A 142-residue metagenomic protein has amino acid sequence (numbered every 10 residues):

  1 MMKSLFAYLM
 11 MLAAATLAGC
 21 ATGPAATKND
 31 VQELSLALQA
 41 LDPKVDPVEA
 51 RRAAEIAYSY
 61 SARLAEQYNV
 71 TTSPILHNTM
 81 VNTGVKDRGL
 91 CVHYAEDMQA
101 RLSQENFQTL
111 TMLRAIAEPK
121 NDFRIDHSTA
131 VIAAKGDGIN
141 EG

Functional and structural regions predicted by a protein language model:
M1-L9: Bacterial N-terminal signal peptides that target proteins for export
Y8-T16: Bacterial N-terminal signal peptides
L17-Q39: Bacterial Sec signal peptide processing site at the extreme N-terminus
K28, K44-E55, V85, G89-H93: Soluble non-cytosolic domains of exported or imported proteins
L38-P74: Post-signal-peptide N-terminal segment of Sec-exported extracytoplasmic proteins
T79-R114, E118-F123: Mid-length scaffold segments of soluble, non-membrane domains
V131-K135: Active-site beta-strand termini and strand-to-loop segments that position acidic
G136-G142: A recognition module on extended beta-rich or small alphabeta surfaces enriched in W/G with H and D/E
